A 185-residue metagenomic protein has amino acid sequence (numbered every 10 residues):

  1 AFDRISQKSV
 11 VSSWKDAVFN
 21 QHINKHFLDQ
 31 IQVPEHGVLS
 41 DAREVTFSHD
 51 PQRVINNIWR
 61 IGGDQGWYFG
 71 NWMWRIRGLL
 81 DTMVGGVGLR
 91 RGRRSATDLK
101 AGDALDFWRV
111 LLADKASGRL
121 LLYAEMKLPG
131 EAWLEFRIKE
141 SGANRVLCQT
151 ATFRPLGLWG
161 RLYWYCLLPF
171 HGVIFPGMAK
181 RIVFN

Functional and structural regions predicted by a protein language model:
D3, K8-G88: Hydrophobic ligand-binding cavity/cleft-lining segments
R53-I58, V110, Q149, I182: Hydrophobic pocket/interface hotspot
L80, V183-N185: Short, highly charged C-terminal tails/helix-capping segments
G86-A104: Secreted/surface-exposed cysteine- and glycine-rich disulfide frameworks
A101-F107, P129-E131: Short coil-to-beta-strand transition motifs
L112-D114, E140: A residue-level detector for short acidic-glycine micro-motifs
D114-L122: Short, hydrophobic/aromatic-rich segments at coil-to-beta transitions
Y123-F170: Beta-strand/loop substructures that line and gate deep hydrophobic ligand-binding cavities in soluble
